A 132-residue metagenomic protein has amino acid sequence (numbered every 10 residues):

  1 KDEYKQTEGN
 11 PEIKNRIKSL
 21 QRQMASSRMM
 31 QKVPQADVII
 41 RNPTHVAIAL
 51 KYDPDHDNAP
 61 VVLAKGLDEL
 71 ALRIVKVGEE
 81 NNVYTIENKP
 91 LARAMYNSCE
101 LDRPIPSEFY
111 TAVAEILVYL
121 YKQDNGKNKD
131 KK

Functional and structural regions predicted by a protein language model:
K1-V75, N81-N97, L101-K132: N-terminal cationic and glycine-rich segments that engage phosphates or anionic surfaces
